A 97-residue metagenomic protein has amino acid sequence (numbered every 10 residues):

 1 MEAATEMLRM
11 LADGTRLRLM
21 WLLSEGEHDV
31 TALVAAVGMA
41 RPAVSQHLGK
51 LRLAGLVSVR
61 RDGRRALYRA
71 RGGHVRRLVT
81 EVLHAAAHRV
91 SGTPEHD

Functional and structural regions predicted by a protein language model:
M1-A3, G72-D97: Amphipathic alpha-helical dimerization/coiled-coil segments that flank or bridge DNA-binding/regulatory modules
E2-P42, A66-H74: N-terminal helix-turn-helix DNA-binding core of bacterial DNA-binding proteins
E27-H28, R52, L83: Residue-level detector of secondary-structure transition/capping positions
T31-L33, K50, A54: Short amphipathic alpha-helical "recognition" segments used for binding
M39-P42, A54, H88, D97: Juxtamembrane/interface motifs at transmembrane-helix termini
H47: Residues within the DNA-recognition helix of helix-turn-helix
R52-D62, R69: Beta-hairpin "wing" of winged helix-turn-helix
